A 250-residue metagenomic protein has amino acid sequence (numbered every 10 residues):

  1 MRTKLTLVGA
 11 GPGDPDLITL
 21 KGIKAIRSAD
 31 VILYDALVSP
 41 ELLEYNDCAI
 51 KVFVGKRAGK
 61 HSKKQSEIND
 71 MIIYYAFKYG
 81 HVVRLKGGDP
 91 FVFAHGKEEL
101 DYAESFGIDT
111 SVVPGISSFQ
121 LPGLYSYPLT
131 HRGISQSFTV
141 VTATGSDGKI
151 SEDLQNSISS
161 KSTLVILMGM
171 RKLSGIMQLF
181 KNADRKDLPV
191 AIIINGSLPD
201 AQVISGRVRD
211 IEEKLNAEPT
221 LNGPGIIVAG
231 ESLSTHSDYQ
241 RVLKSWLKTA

Functional and structural regions predicted by a protein language model:
M1-P15, L20-V113, E212, E218 (+1 more regions): Class I S-adenosyl-L-methionine
T3-L7, F77-V82, S137, S146-A250: A contiguous loop/helix-start segment that scaffolds small-molecule binding in enzyme catalytic cores
L20, L121-Y125, I176-M177: Short hydrophobic alpha-helical segments that form membrane-spanning helices or hydrophobic packing faces of helical
L37, A143, N195: Cofactor-binding loop segments of dinucleotide-utilizing enzymes, especially the Rossmann-like FAD- and NAD(P)+-binding
S39-L42, F119, L173-S174: Short, well-ordered alpha-helical microsegments
N46, S126, F180, D184: Active-site catalytic pocket residues across diverse enzymes, especially alpha/beta-hydrolases
D89-S160, Q202-S205: Class I SAM-dependent methyltransferase SAM-binding "motif I" and its flanking Rossmann-like core
